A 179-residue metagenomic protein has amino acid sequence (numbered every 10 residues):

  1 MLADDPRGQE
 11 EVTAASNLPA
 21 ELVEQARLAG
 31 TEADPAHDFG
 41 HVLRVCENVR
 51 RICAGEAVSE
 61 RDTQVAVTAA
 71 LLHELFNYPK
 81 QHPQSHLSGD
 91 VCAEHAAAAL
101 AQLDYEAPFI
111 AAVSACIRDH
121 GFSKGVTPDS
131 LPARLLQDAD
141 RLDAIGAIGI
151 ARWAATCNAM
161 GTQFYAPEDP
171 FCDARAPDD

Functional and structural regions predicted by a protein language model:
L2-A14, G30-V58, L72, G125-D179: Divalent metal-dependent phosphate-bond-processing catalytic cores, especially two-metal-ion Mg2+/Mn2+ enzymes that act
E11-R27: Short alpha-helical hairpin
N17-L22, H37, R61-V65: N-terminal glycine-rich anion-binding loops that anchor highly charged ligand groups
G30-A33, C53, L75-P83, L100 (+2 more regions): Short amphipathic alpha-helical interaction patches enriched in hydrophobic/aromatic residues with interspersed Lys/Arg
V45, S88-A101: An active-site-proximal "capping" alpha-helix that borders the catalytic cofactor pocket
R61-H82, S88, C92, V113-F122: His-Asp-centered metal-binding catalytic motifs of divalent-metal-dependent phosphohydrolases/nucleases
A99-R134: Hydrophobic, well-structured mid-protein blocks that either form specific transmembrane helices
